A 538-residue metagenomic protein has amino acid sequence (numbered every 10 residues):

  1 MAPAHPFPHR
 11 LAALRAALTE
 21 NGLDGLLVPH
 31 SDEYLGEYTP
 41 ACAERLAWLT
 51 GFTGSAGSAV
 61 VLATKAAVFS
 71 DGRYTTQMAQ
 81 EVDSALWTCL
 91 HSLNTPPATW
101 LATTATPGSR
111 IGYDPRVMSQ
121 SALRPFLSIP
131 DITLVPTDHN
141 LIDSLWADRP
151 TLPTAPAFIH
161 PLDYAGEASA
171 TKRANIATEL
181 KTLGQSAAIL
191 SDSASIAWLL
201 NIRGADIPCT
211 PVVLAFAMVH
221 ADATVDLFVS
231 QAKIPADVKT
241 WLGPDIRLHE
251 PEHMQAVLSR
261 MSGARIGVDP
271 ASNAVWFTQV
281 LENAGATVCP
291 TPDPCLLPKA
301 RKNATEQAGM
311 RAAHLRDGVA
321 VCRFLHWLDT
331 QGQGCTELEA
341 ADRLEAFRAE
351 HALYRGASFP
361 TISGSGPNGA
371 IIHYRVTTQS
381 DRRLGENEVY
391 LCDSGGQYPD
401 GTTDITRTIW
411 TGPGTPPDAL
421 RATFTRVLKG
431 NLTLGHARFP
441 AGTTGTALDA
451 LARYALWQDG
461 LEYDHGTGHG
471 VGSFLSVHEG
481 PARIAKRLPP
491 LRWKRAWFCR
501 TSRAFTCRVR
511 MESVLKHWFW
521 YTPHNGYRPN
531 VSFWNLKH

Functional and structural regions predicted by a protein language model:
M1-H538: Active-site neighborhoods and metal-handling regions in enzymes and metal-associated proteins
